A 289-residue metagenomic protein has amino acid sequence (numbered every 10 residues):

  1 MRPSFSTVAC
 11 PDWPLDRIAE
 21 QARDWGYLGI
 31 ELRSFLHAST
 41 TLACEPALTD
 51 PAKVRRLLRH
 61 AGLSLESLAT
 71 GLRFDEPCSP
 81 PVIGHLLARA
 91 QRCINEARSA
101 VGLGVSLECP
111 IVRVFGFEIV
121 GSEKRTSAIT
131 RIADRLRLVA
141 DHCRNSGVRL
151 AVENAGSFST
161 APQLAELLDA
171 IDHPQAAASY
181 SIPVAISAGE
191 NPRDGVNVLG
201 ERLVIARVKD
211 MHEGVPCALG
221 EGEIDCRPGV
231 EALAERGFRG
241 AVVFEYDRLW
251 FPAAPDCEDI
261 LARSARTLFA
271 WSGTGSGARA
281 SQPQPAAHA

Functional and structural regions predicted by a protein language model:
M1-S4, P11-L28, A52, R59-G62 (+3 more regions): Histidine-acidic metal/acid-base catalytic patches
A9-P11, S34-L36, G71-F74, G116-V120 (+4 more regions): Active-site-proximal loop/turn and secondary-structure-junction residues that shape catalytic pockets, frequently
D16-R17, R59-H60, F74-A178, S187 (+2 more regions): Active-site acidic/histidine proton-transfer and metal-coordination neighborhood in alpha/beta enzyme cores
W25, I30-S39, S67-E76: Short, conserved active-site loops that position catalytic residues or coordinate cofactors/metal ions across diverse
E31, S67-A69, R113, A151 (+2 more regions): Conserved beta-strand positions in the central sheet of alpha/beta enzyme cores
R33-R59, G116-E123: Glycine-rich, proline-tolerant flexible connector loops at the mouths of alpha/beta enzymes
H37-L42, D75-P81, E118-R125, I186-G189 (+2 more regions): A short acidic, helix-capping loop that chelates divalent metal ions and anchors anionic groups
L42-K53, P81-N95, E123-D134, S159 (+2 more regions): Alpha-helix N-cap and loop-to-helix initiation/capping positions
